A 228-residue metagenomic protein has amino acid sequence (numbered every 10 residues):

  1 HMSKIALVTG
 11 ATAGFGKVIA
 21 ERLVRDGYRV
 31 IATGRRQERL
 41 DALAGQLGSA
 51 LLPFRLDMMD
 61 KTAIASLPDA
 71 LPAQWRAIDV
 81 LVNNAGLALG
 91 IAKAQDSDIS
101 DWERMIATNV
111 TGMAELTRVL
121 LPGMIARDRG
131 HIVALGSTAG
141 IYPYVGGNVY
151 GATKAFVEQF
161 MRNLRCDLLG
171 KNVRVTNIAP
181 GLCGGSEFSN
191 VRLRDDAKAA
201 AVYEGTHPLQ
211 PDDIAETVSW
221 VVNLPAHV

Functional and structural regions predicted by a protein language model:
T12-A13: Conserved glycine-rich cofactor-binding loop
L56-S66, I99: The beta1-alpha1 cofactor-binding region of Rossmann-like NAD(H)/NADP(H)-dependent oxidoreductases
A92-A94, D98-E103: Substrate-binding pocket helix/loop in short-chain dehydrogenase/reductase
T117, T153: Active-site helix of classical SDR
P122, C166-D167: Alpha-helical segment proximal to the catalytic Tyr-Lys
S137: Residue(s) in the substrate-gating loop at a strand-loop-helix junction that position the organic substrate next
N177-G181, A197-V228: C-terminal helical subdomain
